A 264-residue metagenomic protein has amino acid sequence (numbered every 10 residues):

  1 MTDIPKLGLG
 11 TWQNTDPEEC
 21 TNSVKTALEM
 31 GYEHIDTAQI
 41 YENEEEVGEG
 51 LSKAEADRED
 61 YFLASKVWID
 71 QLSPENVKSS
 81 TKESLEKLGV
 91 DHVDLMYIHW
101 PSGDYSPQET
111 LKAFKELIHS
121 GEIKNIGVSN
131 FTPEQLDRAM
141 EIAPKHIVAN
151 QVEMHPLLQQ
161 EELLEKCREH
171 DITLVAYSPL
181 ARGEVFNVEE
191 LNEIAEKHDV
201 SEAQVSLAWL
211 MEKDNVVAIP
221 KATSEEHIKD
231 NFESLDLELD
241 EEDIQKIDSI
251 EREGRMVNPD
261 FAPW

Functional and structural regions predicted by a protein language model:
M1-Y61, R252, A262-P263: N-terminal binding-site loop/beta-alpha segment at the start of enzyme catalytic domains that lines or forms
L9, I35-T37, V93, I126 (+1 more regions): Alpha-helix N-cap/helix-start motif at helix boundaries, enriched for small hydrophobics
T15-E18, D36-E46, D70-E75, G103-S106 (+2 more regions): Acidic-and-aromatic substrate-binding clefts and catalytic sites of carbohydrate-active enzymes
T15-L28, S73-L88, E109, L136-D137: Short, acidic/polar
Y32, V90-V93, I123, N215: A structural motif
E59-Q71, D94-P101, N130, M154: A short, structured active-site edge motif that brings together acidic residues
V77-Y97, E116-S120, I142: CE4/NodB-like, metal-dependent polysaccharide N-deacetylase domain that modifies extracellular/periplasmic N-acetylated
P101-W264: Beta/alpha (TIM)-barrel catalytic core signal, keyed to glycine-rich beta->alpha loops juxtaposed to Asp/Glu that bind
